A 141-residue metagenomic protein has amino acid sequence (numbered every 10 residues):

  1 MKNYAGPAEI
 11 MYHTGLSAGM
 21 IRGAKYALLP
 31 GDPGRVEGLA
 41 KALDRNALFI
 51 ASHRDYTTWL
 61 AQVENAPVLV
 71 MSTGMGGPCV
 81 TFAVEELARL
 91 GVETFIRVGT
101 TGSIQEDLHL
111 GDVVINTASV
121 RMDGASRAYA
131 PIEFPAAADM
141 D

Functional and structural regions predicted by a protein language model:
M1-D141: Metabolite-binding pocket within alpha/beta catalytic cores that recognizes anionic/polar moieties
